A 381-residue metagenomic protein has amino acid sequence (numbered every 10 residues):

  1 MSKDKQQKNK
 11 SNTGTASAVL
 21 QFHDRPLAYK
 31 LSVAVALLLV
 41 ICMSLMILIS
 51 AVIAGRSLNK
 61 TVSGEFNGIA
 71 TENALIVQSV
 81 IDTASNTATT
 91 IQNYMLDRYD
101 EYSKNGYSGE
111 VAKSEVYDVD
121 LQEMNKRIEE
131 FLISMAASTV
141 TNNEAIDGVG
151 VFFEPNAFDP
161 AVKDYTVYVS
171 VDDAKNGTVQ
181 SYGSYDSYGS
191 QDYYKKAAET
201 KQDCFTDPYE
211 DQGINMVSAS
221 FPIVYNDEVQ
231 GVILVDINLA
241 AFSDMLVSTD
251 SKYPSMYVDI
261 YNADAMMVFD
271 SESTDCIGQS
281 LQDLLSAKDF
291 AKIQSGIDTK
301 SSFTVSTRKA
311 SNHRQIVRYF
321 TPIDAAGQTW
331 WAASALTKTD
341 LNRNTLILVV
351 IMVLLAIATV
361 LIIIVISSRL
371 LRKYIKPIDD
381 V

Functional and structural regions predicted by a protein language model:
M1-R25, G64-E65, S103: N-terminal sensory and localization modules of signal-transduction and trafficking proteins
D4, S114-K126, A137-Q202, T206-G213 (+1 more regions): Extracellular/periplasmic ligand-sensing ectodomains of membrane signal-transduction proteins
L27-V35, L39-K126: Juxtamembrane extracytoplasmic/periplasmic/luminal helical "stalk" adjacent to the first N-terminal
V33-A36, V40, S44-L45, W331-V381: Cytoplasm-proximal transmembrane signaling helix
F131-T141, V232, D236-C276: Solvent-exposed, extracytoplasmic
Y209, G213-S248, F269, Y319 (+1 more regions): Conserved beta-strands of PAS-like sensory domains
V224-Y225, Q282-V350: Extracellular/periplasmic juxtamembrane segments that couple receptor/chemosensory ectodomains to their
